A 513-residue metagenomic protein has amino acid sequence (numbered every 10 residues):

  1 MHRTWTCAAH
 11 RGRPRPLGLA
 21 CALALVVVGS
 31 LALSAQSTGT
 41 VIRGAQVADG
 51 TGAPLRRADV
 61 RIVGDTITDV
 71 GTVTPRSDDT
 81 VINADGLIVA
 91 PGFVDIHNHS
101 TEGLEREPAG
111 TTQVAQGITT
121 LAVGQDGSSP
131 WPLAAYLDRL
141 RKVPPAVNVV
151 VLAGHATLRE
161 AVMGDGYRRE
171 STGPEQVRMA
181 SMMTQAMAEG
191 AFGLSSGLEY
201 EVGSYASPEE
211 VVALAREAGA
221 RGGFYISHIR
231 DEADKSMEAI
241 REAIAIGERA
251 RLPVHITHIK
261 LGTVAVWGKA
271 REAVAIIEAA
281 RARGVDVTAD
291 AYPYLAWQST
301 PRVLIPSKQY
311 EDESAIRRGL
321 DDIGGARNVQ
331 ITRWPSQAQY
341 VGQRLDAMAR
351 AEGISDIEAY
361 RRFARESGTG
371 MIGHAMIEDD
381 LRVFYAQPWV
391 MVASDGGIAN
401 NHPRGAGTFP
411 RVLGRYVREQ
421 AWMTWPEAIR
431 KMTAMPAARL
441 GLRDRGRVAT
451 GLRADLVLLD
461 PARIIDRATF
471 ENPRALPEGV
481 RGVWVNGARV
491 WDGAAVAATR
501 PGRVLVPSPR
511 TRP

Functional and structural regions predicted by a protein language model:
C7, R11-P14, A22-A58, V63 (+2 more regions): Active-site microenvironment of metallo-dependent hydrolases
S37-T38, V47, T51-G92: Histidine-rich, glycine-flanked metal-binding segment
A84-V89, F93-S100, E105-S196, A215 (+3 more regions): Divalent-metal coordination cores built from histidine and acidic residues
D95, T120-V123, N148-V151, I226 (+3 more regions): Structural recognition of the beta-strand scaffold that forms the well-ordered cores of secreted hydrolase catalytic
E102-E105, S129-P130, G203-A206, D231-M237 (+1 more regions): Acidic-and-aromatic substrate-binding clefts and catalytic sites of carbohydrate-active enzymes
D126-G127, E199, I229-D231, I259 (+2 more regions): Short, ordered loop/turn segments at secondary-structure junctions
L152-A153, T157, A161-G173, V177-E201 (+5 more regions): Active-site neighborhoods of metal-dependent hydrolases
